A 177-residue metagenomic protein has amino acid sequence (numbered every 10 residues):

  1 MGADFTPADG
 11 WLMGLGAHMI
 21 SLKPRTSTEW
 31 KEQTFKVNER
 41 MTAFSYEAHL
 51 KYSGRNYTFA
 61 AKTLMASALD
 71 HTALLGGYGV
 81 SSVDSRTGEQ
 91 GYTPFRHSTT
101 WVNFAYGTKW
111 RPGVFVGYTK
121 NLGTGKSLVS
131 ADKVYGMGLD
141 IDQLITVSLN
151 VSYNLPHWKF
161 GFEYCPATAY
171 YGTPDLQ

Functional and structural regions predicted by a protein language model:
T6-I141: Detector for outer-membrane/organellar transmembrane beta-barrel domains, recognizing the amphipathic beta-strand
V102, L144-F160: Conserved C-terminal beta-signal and adjacent last beta-strands/turns of outer-membrane beta-barrel proteins
L155-Q177: Predominantly the C-terminal beta-signal and adjacent terminal strand-loop region of outer-membrane beta-barrel
